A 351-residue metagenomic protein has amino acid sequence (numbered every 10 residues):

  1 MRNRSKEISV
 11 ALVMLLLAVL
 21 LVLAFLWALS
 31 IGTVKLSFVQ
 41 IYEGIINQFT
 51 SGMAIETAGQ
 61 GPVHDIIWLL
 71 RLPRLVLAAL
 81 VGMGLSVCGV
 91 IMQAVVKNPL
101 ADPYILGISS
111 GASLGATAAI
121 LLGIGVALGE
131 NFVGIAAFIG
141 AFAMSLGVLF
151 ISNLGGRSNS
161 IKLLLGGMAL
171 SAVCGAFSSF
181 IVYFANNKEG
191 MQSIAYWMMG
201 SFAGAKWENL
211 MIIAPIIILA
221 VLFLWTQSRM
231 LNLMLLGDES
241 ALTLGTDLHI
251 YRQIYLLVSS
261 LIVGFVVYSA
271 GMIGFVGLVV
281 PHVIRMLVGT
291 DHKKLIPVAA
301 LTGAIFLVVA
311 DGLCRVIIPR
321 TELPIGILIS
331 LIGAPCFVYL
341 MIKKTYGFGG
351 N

Functional and structural regions predicted by a protein language model:
M1-N351: Alpha-helical transmembrane segments in inner-membrane proteins
